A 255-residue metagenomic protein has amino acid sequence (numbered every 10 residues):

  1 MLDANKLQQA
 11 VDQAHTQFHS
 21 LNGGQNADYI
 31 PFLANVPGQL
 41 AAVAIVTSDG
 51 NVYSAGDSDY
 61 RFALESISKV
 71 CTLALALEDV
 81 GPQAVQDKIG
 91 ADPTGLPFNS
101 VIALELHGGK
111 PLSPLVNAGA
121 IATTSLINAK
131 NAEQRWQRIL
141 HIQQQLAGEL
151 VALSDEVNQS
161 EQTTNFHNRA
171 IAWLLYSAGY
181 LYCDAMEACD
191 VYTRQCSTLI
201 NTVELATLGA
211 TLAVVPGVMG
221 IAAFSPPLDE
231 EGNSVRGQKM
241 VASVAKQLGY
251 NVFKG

Functional and structural regions predicted by a protein language model:
M1-L7, S20-P37, A63-V70: Non-catalytic interaction/Regulatory regions outside core domains
L2-Q17, L21-G23, A76-P82, Q86-T193: Active-site-adjacent helix/loop patches that line small-molecule binding or acyl-intermediate pockets
H19-A55, A213: A short, well-structured edge-of-sheet supersecondary motif
L33-V36, L112-S113, T163, T211: Short Gly/Pro-enriched turn/cap motifs at secondary-structure boundaries
D49-G50, A63-Q86, L208, I221: Active-site SXXK
V70, I171, A188, L199-L208 (+1 more regions): Active-site-proximal alpha-helical segments within enzyme catalytic domains
Q159-Q162, T198, E204-A210, F253: Conserved active-site loop region of the serine DD-peptidase/beta-lactamase
G209-G255: Structured C-terminal helix/loop/strand segments within mature extracytoplasmic catalytic/sensor domains
